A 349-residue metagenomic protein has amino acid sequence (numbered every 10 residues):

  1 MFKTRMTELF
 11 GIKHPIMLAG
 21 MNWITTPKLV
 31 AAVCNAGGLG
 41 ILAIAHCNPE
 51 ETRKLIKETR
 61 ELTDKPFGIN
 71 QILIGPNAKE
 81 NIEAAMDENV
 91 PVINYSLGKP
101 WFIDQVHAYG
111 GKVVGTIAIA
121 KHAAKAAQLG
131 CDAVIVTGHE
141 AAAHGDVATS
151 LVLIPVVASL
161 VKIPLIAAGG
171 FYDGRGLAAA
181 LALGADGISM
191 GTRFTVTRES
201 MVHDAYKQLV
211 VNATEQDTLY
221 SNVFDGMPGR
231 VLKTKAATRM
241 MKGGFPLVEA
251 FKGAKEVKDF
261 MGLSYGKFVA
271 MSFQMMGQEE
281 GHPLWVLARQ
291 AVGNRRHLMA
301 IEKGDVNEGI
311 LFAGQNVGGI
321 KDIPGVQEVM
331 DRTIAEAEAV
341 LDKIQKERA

Functional and structural regions predicted by a protein language model:
M1-P164: Active-site entrance/lid segments in N-terminal catalytic domains of soluble metabolic enzymes
N22-W23, G38-P49, I135-V147, F171-Y206: Glycine-rich phosphate-binding active-site loops on the catalytic face of alpha/beta enzymes
K65, L73-V90, A168-L177, F224-R239: Electropositive, surface-exposed helix/loop patches at the edges of structured domains that serve as adaptable
V113, A167, S189-M190: A structural signal for the hydrophobic beta-strands that form the central parallel beta-sheet of Rossmann-like
V152-K162, Y172-A349: Conserved active-site-proximal phosphate/metal-binding subdomains
